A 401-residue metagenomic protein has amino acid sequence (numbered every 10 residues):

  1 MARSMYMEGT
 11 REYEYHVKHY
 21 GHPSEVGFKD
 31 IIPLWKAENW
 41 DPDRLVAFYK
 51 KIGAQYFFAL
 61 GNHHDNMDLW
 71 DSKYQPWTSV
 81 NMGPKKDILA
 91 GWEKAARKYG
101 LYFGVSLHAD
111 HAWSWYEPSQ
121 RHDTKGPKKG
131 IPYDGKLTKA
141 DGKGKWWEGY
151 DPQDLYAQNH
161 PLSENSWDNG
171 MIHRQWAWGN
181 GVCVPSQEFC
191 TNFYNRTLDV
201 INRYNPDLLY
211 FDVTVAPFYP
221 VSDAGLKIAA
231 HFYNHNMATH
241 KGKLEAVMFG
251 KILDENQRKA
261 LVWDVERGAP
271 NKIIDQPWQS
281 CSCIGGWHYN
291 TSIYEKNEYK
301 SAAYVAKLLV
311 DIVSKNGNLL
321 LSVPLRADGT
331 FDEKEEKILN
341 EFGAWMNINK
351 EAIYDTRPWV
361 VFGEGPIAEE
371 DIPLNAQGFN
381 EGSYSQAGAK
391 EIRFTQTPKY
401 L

Functional and structural regions predicted by a protein language model:
M1-L401: Mature catalytic domains of secreted/periplasmic carbohydrate-active enzymes
